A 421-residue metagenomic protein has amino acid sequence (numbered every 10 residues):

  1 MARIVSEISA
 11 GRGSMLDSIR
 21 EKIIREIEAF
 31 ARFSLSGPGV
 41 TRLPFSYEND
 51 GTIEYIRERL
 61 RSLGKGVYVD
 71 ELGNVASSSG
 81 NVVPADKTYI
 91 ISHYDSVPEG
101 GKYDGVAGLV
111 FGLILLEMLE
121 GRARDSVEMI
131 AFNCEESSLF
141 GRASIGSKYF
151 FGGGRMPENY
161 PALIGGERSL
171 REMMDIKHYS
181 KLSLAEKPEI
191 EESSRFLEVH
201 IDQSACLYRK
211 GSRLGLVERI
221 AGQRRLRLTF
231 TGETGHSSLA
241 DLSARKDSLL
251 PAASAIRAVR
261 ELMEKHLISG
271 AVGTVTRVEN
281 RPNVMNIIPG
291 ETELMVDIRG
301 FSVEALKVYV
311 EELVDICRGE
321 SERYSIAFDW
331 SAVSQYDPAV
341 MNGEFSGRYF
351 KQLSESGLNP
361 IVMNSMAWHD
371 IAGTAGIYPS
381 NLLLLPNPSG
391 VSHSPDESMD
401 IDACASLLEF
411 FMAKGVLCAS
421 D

Functional and structural regions predicted by a protein language model:
G13-S46, F132-N133, V391-H393: N-terminal capping segment at the start of a domain
I23-A31, T88-S92, P360-F410, K414: Zn-dependent metallopeptidase/amidohydrolase metal-coordination segment
R32-G80, I361: A non-catalytic alpha/beta surface segment that caps or lines the substrate-entry region of metallo-dependent hydrolase
T41-F45, T274-N283, M295-S302, A327-S346: A short beta-alpha structural unit
I90-H93, E99-S138, R224-F230, A240-M263 (+2 more regions): Alpha-helical metal-binding/catalytic segments enriched in His/Glu/Asp
Y94-S96, I130-S138, Q203, T234 (+3 more regions): Acidic, glycine-rich active-site loops and adjacent beta-strand->loop/helix elements that engage anionic groups
C134-E135, G141-E304: Midchain, well-structured core segments that form catalytic/ion-binding scaffolds
I220, H236, A240-K265, E312-D315 (+3 more regions): His/Asp/Glu-rich mid-to-C-terminal helical/loop segments that flank catalytic regions of hydrolases
